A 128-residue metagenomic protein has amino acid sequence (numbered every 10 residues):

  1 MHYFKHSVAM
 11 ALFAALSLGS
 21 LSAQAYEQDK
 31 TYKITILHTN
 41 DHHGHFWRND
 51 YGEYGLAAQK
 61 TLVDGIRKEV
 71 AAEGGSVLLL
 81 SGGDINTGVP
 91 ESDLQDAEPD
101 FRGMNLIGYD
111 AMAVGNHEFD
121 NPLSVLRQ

Functional and structural regions predicted by a protein language model:
H2-Q24: Gram-negative bacterial Sec-dependent N-terminal signal peptides
A23-Q128: N-terminal catalytic scaffold of extracellular/periplasmic and nuclease hydrolases that process anionic headgroups
